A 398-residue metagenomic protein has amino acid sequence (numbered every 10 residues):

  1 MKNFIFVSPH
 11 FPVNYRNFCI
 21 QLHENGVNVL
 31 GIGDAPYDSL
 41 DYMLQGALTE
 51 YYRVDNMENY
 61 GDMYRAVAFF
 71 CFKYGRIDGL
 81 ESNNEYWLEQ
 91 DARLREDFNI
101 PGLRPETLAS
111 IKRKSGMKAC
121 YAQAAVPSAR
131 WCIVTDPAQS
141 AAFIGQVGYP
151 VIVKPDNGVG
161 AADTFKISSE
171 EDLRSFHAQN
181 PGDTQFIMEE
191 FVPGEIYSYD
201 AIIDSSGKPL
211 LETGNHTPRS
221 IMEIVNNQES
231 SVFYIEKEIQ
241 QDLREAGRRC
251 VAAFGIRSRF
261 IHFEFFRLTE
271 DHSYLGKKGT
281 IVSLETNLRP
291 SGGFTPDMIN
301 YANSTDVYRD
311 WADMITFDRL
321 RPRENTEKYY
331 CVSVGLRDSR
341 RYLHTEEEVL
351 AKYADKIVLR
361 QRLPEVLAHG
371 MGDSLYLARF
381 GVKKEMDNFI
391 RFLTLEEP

Functional and structural regions predicted by a protein language model:
M1-E106, L320, G381-E396: ATP-binding N-terminal substructure of ATP-dependent carboxylate-amine bond-forming enzymes
I5, A312-P398: Peripheral (often C-terminal) accessory segments that flank ATP-dependent C-N-forming ligase machineries
R16-H23, K118, A141, H177: Short amphipathic alpha-helical segments and helix-helix/interface helices
Y51-E58, C132-D136, F165-S168: Short acidic-hydrophobic, aromatic-tinged amphipathic segments that line or gate anion-handling sites
D62, Q139-F143, D172: Short acidic active-site motifs
E96-T164: A conserved helix-loop-beta module that forms one wall/lid of the active-site cleft in ATP-utilizing catalytic domains
P127-A129, Q146, P150-V153, A162-S198 (+3 more regions): Conserved ATP-binding module of the ATP-grasp superfamily
E190-I256, F260, R267, D271 (+4 more regions): ATP-dependent carboxylate/phosphate-activation module, predominantly the ATP-grasp catalytic core and closely related
